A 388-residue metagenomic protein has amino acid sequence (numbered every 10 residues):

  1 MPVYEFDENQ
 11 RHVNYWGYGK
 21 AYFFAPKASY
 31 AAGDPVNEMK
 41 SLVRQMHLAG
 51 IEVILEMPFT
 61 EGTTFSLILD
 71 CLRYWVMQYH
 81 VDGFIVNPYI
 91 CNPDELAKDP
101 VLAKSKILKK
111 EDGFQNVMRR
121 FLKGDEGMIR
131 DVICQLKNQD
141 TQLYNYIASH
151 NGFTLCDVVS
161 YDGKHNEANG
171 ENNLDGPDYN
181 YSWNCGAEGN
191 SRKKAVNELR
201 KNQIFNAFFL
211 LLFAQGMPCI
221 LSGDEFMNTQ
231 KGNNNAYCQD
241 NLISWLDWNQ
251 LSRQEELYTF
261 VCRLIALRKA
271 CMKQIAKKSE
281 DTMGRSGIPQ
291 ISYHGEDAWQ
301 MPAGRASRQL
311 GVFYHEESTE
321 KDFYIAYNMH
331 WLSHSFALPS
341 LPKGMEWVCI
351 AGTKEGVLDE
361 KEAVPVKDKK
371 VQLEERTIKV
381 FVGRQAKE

Functional and structural regions predicted by a protein language model:
M1-H12, G152, Y161-K164: Carboxylate/His-rich catalytic cores and anion/metal-binding grooves
M1-Q10, M57-G62, N87-N92, K110-E111 (+3 more regions): Short, solvent-exposed turn/loop segments enriched in Gly/Ser/Thr/Pro and often Arg
F6-L48, E61-Q78, A168-G189, I243: Aromatic- and acidic-residue-enriched carbohydrate-binding clefts of CAZyme catalytic domains
G17-G19, Y79-H80, G216, Q372: Short loop/turn motifs at secondary-structure junctions
L42-V53, Q78-H80, L210-M217, R263 (+1 more regions): A structural motif corresponding to the C-terminal end of an alpha-helix and its immediate exit/capping segment
Q45-I51, M57-K110: Active-site neighborhood of glycoside hydrolase catalytic domains
H80, N92-S222, F226-M227, N235-Q239 (+3 more regions): Conserved alpha/beta catalytic core and glycan-binding cleft of carbohydrate-active enzymes
N197-K201, F205, L210-I220, D224-E388: Carbohydrate-interacting/catalytic domains
